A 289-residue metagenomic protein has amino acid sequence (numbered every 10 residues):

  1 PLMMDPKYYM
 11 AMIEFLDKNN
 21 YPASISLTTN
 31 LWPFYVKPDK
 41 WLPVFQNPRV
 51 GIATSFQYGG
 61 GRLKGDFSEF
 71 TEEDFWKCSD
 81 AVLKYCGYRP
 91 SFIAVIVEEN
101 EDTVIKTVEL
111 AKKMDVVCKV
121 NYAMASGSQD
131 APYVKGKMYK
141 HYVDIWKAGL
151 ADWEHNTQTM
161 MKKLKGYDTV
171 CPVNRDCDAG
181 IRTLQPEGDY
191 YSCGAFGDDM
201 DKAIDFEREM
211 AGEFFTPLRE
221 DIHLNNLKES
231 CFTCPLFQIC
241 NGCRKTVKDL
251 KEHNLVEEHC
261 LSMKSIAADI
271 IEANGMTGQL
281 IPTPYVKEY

Functional and structural regions predicted by a protein language model:
P1-L2: Active-site groove signature of glycoside hydrolases
D5-G127: Radical SAM/AdoMet-radical enzyme domain recognition
V120-D144: N-terminal short leaders/motifs
K137-Y167, G194-N241: C-terminal accessory region of radical SAM enzymes
N174-A179: Short, small/polar residue-rich loop motifs at catalytic or cofactor-binding pockets
L184-Q185: Short, acidic, Ser/Thr-enriched surface-loop or helix-capping motifs
D189-Y191: Hydrophobic "anchor" residues
N226-Y289: Radical SAM enzyme core and accessory elements
